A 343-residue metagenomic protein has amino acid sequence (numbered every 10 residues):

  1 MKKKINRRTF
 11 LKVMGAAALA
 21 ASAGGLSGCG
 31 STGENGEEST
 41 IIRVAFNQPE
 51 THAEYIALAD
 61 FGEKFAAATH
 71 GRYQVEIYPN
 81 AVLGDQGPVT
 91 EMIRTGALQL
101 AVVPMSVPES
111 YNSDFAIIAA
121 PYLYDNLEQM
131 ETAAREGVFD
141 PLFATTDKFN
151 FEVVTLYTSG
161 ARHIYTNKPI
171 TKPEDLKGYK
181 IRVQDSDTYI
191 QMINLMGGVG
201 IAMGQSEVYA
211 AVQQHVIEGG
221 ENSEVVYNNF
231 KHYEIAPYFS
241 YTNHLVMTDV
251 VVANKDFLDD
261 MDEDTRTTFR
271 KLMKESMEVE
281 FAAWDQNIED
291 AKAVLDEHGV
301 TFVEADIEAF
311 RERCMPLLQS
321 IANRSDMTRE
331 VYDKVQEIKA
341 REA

Functional and structural regions predicted by a protein language model:
K2-I5, T9-L19, G24, G30-E128 (+2 more regions): N-terminal secretory/targeting leader peptides
M130-A134: A gly/proline- and charged-residue-enriched helix-loop-helix capping module
F143-A144: Glycine-centered hinge/linker elements that transmit conformational signals in sensory and ligand-binding systems
